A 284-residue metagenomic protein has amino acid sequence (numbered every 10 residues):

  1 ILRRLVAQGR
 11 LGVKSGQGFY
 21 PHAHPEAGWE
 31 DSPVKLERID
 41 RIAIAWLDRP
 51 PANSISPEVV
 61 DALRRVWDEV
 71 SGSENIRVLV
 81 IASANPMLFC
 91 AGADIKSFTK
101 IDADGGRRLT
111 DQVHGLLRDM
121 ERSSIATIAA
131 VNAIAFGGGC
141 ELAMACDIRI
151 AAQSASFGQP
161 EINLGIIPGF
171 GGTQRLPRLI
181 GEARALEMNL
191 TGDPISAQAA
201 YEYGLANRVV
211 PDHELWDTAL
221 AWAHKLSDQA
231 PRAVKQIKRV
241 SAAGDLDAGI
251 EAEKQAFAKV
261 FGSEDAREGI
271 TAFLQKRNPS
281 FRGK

Functional and structural regions predicted by a protein language model:
I1-I39, P57, E268-I270, Q275: NAD(P)-dependent Rossmann-like dehydrogenase/reductase catalytic/cofactor-binding core
G28-A82, P86, D104, R118: Conserved CoA-thioester-binding segment of acyl-CoA-metabolizing enzymes
S83-R118, A135, G165: Glycine- (often His-adjacent) and acidic-residue-rich active-site loop that binds/positions the CoA thioester
G92-A93, L176, R184-L190: Short helix- or helix-capping micro-motifs that position conserved polar/aromatic residues at function-defining sites
L116-L164, P194: Glycine-rich beta-to-alpha active-site loop
I150-A155, A197, A206-A252, A258-E264 (+1 more regions): C-terminal long alpha-helix characteristic of the crotonase
G192-A199: Acidic, divalent-metal-coordinating active-site segment for phosphoryl/phosphodiester hydrolysis, typified by short
